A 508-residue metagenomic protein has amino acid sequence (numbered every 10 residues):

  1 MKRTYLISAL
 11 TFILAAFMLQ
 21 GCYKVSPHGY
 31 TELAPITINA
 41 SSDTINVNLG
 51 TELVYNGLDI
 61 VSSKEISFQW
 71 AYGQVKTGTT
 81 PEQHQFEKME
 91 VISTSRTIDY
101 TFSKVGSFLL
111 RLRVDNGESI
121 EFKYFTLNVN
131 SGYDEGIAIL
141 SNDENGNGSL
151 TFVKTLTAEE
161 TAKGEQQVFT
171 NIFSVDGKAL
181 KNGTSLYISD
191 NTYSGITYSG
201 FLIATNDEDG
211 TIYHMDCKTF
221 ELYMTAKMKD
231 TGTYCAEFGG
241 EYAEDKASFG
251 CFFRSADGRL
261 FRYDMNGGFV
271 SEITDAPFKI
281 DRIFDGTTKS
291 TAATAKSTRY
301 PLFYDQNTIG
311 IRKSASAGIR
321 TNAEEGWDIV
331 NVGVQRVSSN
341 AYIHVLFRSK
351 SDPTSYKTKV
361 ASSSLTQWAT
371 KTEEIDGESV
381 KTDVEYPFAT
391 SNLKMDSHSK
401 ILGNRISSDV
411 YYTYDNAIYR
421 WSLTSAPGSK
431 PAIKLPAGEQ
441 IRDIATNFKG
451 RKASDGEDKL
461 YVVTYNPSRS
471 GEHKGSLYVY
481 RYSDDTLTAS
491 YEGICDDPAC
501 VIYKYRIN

Functional and structural regions predicted by a protein language model:
M1-L10: Bacterial N-terminal signal peptides that target proteins for export
T4, Y23-G177, K452-E457, Y465-N508: Acidic/polar, low-complexity intrinsically disordered N-terminal segments immediately downstream of a Sec signal
M18-G21: C-terminal motif of bacterial Sec signal peptides marking the signal peptidase cleavage site
H28-E32, P81-E82, A158-F169, T219-T225 (+4 more regions): Beta-strand initiation motifs
Y133-I139, G200-L202, C251, I343-H344 (+2 more regions): Entry beta-strands of beta-propeller and related beta-repeat scaffolds
D143-N147, I196-T197, N206-D209, K218 (+4 more regions): Short, solvent-exposed loop/turn segments at conserved positions within beta-propeller repeat blades
D209-A417, S422: Acidic, serine/threonine- and glycine-rich low-complexity intrinsically disordered segments that serve as flexible
V384-S397, S429-A453, T486-C500: Conserved blade-ending motifs and adjacent loop-strand segments that build the rim/top face of beta-propeller domains
